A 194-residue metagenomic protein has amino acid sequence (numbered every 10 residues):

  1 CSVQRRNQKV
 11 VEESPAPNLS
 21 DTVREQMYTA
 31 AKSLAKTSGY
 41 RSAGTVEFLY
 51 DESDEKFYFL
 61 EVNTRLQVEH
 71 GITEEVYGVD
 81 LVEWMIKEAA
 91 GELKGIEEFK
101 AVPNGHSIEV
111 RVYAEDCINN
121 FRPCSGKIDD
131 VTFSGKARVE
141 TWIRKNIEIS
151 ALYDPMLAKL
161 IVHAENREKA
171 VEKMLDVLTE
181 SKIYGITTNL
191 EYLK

Functional and structural regions predicted by a protein language model:
C1-K194: ATP-dependent carboxylate activation and anion-phosphoryl transfer catalytic cores that bind Mg-ATP to form
